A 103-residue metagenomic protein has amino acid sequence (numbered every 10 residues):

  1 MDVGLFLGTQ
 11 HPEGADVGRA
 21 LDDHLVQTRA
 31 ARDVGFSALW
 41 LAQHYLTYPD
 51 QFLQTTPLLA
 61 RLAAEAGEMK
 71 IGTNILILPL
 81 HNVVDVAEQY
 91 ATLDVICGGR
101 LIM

Functional and structural regions predicted by a protein language model:
M1-I71: N-terminal beta1-alpha1-beta2 module of alpha/beta enzyme domains
M1-R19, L80-M103: Flexible, glycine-rich active-site loops centered on histidine and acidic residues that chelate a metal or position
G72-N74, V86-A87: Outer membrane beta-barrel
T73-H81: Active-site nucleophile and cofactor-binding loops and adjacent substrate-binding regions of central metabolic enzymes
